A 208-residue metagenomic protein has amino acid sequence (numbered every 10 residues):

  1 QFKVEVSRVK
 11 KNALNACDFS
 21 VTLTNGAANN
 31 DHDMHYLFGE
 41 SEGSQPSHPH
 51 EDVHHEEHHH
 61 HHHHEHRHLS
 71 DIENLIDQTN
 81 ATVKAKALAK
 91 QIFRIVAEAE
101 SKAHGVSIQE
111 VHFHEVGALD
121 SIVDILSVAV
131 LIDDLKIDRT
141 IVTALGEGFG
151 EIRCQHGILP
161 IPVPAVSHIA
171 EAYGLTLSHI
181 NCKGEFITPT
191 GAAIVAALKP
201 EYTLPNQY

Functional and structural regions predicted by a protein language model:
Q1-A103, V163, A172-L177, C182-A192 (+1 more regions): Glycine-rich nucleotide/cofactor/substrate-binding loop typically near the N-terminus or early in the first domain
K3, E110-H112, I141: Residues at or immediately flanking beta-strands
F19, D120, V195: Divalent metal-coordination and catalytic microenvironments
T22, G117, L145-G148: Self-splicing inteins and homing endonuclease
A81, E98-V106, V128-I137, L175 (+1 more regions): Alpha-helix capping at helix-to-loop junctions
I95-E115, L119: Alpha-helical transmembrane cores and adjacent cytosolic helix/loop segments of polytopic membrane transporters
F113-K136: Conserved phosphate/anionic-ligand binding catalytic regions in large, soluble enzymes, centered on
I137-Y208: Mobile "lid/hinge" segments at catalytic clefts and subdomain interfaces of large enzymes
